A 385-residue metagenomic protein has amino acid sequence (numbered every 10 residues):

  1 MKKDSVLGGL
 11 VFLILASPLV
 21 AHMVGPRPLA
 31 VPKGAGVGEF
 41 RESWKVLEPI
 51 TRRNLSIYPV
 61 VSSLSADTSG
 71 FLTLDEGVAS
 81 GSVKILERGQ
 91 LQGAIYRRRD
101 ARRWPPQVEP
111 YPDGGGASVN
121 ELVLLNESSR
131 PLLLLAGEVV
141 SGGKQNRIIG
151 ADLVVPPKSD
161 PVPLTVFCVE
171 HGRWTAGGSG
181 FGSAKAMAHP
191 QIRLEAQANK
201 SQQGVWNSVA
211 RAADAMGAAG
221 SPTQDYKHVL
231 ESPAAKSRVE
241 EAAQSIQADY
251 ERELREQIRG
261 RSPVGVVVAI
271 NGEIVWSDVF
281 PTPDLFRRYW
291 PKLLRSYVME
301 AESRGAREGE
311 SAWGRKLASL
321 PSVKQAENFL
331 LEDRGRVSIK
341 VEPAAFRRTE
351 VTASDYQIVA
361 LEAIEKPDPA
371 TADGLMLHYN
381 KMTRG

Functional and structural regions predicted by a protein language model:
M1-D4: Positively charged n-region of N-terminal signal peptides that target proteins for export
L7-G8, A370: Composition-driven detection of intrinsically disordered, low-complexity segments
G9-P18: Bacterial N-terminal signal peptides
P18-P131, G137-G385: Intrinsically disordered, low-complexity segments enriched in small/polar residues
